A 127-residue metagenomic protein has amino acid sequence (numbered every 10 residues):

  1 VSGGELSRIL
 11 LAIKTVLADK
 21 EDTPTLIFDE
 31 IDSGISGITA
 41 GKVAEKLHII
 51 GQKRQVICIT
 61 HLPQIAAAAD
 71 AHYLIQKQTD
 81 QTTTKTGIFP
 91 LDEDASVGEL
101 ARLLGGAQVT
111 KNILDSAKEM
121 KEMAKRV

Functional and structural regions predicted by a protein language model:
V1-L11, S33-G37: Conserved ABC ATPase signature
L6-L26: GG-anchored amphipathic helix commonly corresponding to the ABC/SMC/Rad50 NBD signature/C-loop
T15-D19, G37, I49: Conserved helix-loop functional segments at active or binding sites
V16, S33, D80: Short, glycine-/Ser/Thr-/acidic-enriched flexible segments
K20-E21, S33-G41: Conserved D-loop-proximal element of ABC-family nucleotide-binding domains
D29-E30: Walker B catalytic acidic pair
I38-V127: C-terminal lobe/lid and adjacent interdomain/linker elements of RecA-like ASCE P-loop ATPase modules
